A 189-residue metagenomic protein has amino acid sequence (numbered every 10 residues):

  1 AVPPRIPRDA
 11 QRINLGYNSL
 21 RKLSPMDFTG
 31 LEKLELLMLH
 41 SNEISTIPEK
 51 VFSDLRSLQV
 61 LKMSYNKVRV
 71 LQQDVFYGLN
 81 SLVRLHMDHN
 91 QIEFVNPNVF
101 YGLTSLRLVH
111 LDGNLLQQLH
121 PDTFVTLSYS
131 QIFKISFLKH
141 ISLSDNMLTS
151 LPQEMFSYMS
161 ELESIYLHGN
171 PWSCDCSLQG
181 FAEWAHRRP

Functional and structural regions predicted by a protein language model:
A1-L36, H40-E43: LRR N-terminal entry segment and analogous cap-like coil->beta motifs
V2, L23-M26, L31, I47 (+9 more regions): Canonical leucine-rich repeat
I6-D9, T29-K33, S53-L58, Y77-L82 (+6 more regions): Leucine-rich repeat
Q11-L15, L34-L39, L58-M63, L82-M87 (+4 more regions): Conserved hydrophobic beta-strand positions in leucine-rich repeat
L111-Q131, A185-P189: Short, intrinsically disordered, charge-balanced linker/junction segments flanking boundaries in proteins
F124, S128-C174: Ankyrin-repeat and related helical/solenoid repeat scaffolds used for protein-protein interactions
G169-P189: Membrane-proximal C-terminal cap and juxtamembrane stalk of leucine-rich repeat ectodomains
